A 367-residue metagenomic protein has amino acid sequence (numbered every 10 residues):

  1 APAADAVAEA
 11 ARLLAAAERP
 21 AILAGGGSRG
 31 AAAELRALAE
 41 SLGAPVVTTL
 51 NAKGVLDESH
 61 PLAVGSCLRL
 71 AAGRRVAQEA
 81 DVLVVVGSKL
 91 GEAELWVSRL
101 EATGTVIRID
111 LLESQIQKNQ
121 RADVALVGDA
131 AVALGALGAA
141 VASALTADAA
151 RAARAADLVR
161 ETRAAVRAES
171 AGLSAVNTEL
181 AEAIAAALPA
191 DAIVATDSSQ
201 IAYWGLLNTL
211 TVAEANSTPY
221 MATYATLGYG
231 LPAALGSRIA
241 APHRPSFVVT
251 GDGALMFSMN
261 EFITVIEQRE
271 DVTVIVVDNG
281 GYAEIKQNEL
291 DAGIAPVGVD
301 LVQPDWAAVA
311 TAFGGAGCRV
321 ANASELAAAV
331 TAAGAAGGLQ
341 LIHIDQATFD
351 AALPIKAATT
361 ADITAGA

Functional and structural regions predicted by a protein language model:
A1, A323, A328-A367: Glycine/aspartate-rich loop-and-adjacent alpha/beta segment that forms the canonical ThDP
A1-L13, D350: Conformationally flexible catalytic loops at phosphate/diphosphate-handling active centers
A1-P2, I116-A153: Terminal amphipathic helices with adjacent charged low-complexity linkers/tails
G26-I109, V212-H243, F257-N260, A321-L326: Glycine-rich, anion-gripping cofactor-binding loops and their flanking helix/strand elements in enzyme active sites
G65, E79-A80, A133, E289-A329: Conserved thiamine diphosphate
A122-L134, N260-D278: A short alpha/beta connector and helix-capping loop motif
D157-H243, P354: Active-site diphosphate/adenylate-binding microenvironment
Y224, R269-A292: A short, conserved beta-to-alpha structural element at the edge of catalytic cores that scaffolds binding
